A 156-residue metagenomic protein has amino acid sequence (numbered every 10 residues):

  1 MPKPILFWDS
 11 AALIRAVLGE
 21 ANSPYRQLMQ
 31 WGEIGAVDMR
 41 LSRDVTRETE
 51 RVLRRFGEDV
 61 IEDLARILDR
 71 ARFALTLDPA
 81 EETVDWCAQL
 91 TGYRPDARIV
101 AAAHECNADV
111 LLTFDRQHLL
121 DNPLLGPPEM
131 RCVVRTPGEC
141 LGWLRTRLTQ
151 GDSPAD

Functional and structural regions predicted by a protein language model:
M1-L41: Short, well-structured N-terminal submotif of metal-dependent ribonuclease cores
P4, M29, E33, D78-P79 (+1 more regions): Polar low-complexity intrinsically disordered regions
W8, R43, T113-D115: Short His-Asn-centered micro-motif
L13-I14, E48-T49, H118-L120: Short, active-site-adjacent cap segments at secondary-structure transitions
E20-S23, L28, R54-R55, L125-P128: Short, glycine/charged-enriched secondary-structure capping and boundary segments
Q30-C87: PIN-domain endoribonuclease scaffold, especially VapC-family toxins
F73-L124: Active-site neighborhoods of divalent-metal-dependent phosphate/nucleic-acid chemistry enzymes
Y93, V110, R116-D156: Acidic, PIN/NYN-like endoribonuclease modules and their adjacent C-terminal/linker elements
